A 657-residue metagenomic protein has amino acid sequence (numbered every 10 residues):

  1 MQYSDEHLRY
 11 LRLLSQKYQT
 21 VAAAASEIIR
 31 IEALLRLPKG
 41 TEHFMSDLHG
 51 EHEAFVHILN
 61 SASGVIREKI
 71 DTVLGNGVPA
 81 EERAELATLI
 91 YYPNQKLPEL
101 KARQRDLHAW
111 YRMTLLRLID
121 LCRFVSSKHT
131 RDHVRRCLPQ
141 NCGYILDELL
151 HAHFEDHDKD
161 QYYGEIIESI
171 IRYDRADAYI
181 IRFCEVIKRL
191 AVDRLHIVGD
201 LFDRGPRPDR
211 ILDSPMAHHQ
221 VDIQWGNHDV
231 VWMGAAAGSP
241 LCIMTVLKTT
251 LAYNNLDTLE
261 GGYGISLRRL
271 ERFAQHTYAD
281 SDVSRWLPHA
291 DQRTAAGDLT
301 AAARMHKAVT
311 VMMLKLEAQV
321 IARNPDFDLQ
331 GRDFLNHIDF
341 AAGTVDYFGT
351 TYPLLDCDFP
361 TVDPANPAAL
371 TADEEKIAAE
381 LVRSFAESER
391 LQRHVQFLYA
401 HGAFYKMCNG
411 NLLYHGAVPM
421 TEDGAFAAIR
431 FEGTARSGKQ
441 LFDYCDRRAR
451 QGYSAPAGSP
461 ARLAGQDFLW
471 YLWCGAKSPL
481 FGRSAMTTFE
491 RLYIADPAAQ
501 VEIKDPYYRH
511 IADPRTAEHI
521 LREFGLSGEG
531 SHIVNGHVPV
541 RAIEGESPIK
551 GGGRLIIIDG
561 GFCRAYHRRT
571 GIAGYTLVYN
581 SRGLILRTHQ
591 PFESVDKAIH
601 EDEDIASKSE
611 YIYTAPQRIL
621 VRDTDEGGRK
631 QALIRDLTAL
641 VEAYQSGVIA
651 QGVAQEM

Functional and structural regions predicted by a protein language model:
M1-M657: Feature recognizes metal-dependent phosphohydrolase scaffolds
